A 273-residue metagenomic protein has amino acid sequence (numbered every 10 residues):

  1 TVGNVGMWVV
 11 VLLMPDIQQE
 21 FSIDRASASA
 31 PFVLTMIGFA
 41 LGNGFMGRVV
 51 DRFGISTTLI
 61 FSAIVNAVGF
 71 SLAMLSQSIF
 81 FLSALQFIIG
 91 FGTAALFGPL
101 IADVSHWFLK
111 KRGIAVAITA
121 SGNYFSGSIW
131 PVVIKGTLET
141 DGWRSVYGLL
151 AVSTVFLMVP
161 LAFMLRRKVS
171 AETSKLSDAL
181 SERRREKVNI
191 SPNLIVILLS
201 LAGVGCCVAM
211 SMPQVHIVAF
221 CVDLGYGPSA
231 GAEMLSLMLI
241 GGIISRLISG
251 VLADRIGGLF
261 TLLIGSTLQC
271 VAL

Functional and structural regions predicted by a protein language model:
T1-R25, A30, N43-M46, W130-P131 (+1 more regions): Extracytoplasmic
V10-I17, P192-G250: Extracytoplasmic gate region of multi-pass secondary transporters
S22, G54, L75-F80, G92 (+2 more regions): Helix-breaking motifs and short loop linkers at transmembrane-helix boundaries and internal kinks in secondary membrane
V33-R48, S236-S249: Central cavity-lining transmembrane alpha-helices of secondary-active solute carriers, predominantly the Major
L41-F80, A253: Conserved MFS/SLC helix-loop-helix module at the cytosolic interface between two early adjacent transmembrane helices
G69, F80-I88, A272: Paired small-residue
A95-F108, V116: Intracellular juxtamembrane helix-capping segments at the cytosolic ends of symmetry-related transmembrane helices
I118-S170: Helix-loop-helix hairpin linking two adjacent transmembrane segments in secondary transporters
